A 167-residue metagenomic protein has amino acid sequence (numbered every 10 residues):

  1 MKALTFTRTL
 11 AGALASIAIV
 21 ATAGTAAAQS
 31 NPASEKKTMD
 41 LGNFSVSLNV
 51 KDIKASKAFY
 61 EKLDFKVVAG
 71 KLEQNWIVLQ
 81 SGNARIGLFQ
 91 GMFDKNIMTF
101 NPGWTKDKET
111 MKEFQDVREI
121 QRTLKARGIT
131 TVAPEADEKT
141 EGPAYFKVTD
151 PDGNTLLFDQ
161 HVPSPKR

Functional and structural regions predicted by a protein language model:
K2-T5, G12, T22-A55, Q160-R167: N-terminal beta-strand motif that seeds the catalytic metal site of vicinal oxygen chelate
L10, F146-R167: A generic hydrophobic-segment detector
D40, S47-M92: Core segments of cupin and vicinal oxygen chelate
K51-K54, M92-F93, F100-T155: Vicinal oxygen chelate
G70, F89-M92, K139, F158-P165: Short beta->alpha transition motifs characteristic of CBS
W76, R85, I97, Y145-K147: Short hydrophobic/aromatic beta-strand element in the GNAT-like acyltransferase core that lines or flanks the acyl-donor
